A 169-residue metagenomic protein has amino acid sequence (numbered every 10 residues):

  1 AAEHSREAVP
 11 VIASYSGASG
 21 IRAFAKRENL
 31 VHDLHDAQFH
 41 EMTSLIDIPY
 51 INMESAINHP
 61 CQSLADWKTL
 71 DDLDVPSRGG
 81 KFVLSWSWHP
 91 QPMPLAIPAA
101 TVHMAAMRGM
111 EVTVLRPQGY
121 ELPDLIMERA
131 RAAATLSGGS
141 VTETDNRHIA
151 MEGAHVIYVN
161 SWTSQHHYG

Functional and structural regions predicted by a protein language model:
A1, D71-N160: Glycine-rich phosphate/diphosphate-binding loop of Rossmann-like nucleotide-binding domains
A1-D71: Phosphate/diphosphate ligand-binding glycine-rich loop within oxidoreductases
H4, H35, H40, H59 (+5 more regions): Histidine (H) residue identity feature
I12-S19, I46-M53, V75-K81, T101-G109 (+2 more regions): Short, Lys/Arg-enriched charge-dense amphipathic segments
G17-A25, T144-G169: Glycine-rich phosphate-binding loop
E28-D33, Q91-L95, T163-G169: Glycine/threonine-rich flexible loop motifs
